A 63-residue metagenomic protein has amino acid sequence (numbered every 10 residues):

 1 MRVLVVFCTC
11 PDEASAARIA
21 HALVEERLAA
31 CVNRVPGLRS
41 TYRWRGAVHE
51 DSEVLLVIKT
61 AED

Functional and structural regions predicted by a protein language model:
M1-D63: Positively charged, small/polar-rich N-terminal and surface patches that mediate targeting and assembly and bind
